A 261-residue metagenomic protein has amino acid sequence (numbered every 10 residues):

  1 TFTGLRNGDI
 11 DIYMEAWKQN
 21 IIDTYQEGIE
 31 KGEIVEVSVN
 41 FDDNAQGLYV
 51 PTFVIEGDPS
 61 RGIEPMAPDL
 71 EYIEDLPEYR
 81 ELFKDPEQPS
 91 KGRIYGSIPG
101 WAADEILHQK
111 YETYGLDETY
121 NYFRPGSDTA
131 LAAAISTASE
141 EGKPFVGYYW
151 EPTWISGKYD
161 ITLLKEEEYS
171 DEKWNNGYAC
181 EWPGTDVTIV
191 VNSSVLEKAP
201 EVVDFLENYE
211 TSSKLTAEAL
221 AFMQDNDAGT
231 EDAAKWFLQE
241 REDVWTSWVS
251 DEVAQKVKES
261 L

Functional and structural regions predicted by a protein language model:
T1-I12, N121-F123, S170-D171, W182-V191 (+2 more regions): The structured alpha-helical core of multi-pass membrane proteins
T1-I55: N-terminal segment of the mature folded domain
I10-W17, Y95-S170: Ligand-binding pocket segment of bilobal, Venus flytrap-like solute-binding proteins
E33-Y95: A conserved helix-loop-strand patch within extracytoplasmic ligand-binding domains of the periplasmic binding
N40, F53-P68, Y79, W101 (+4 more regions): A residue-level marker of the well-folded mature domains of exported/periplasmic proteins
Q46-E64, G184-K198, A221-F222: A bilobed periplasmic-binding-protein/Venus flytrap-type ligand-binding module shared by bacterial periplasmic
A103-N121, A130-A132, S136-E140, E201 (+1 more regions): An extracytoplasmic/periplasmic, membrane-proximal ligand-sensing/linker region
P152-E210: C-terminal lobe and pocket-closing loops of periplasmic/extracytoplasmic Venus-flytrap solute-binding proteins
